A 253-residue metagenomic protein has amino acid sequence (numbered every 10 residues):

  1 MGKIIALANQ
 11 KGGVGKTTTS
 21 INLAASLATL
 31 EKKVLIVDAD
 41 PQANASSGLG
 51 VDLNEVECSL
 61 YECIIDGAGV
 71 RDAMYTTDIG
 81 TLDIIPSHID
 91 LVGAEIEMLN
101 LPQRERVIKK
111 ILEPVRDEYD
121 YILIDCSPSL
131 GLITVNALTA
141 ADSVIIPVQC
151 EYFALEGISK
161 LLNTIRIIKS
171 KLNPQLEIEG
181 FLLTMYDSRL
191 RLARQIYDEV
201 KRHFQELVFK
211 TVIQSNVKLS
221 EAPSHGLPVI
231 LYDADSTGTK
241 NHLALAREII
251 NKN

Functional and structural regions predicted by a protein language model:
M1-N253: P-loop NTP-binding core
